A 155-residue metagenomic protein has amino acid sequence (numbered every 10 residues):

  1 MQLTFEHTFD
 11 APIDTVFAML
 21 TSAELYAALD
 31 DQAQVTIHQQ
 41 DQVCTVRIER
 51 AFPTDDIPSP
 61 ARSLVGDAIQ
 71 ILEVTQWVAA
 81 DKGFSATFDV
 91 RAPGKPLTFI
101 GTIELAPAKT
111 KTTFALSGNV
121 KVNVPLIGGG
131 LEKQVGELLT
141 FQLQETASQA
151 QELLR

Functional and structural regions predicted by a protein language model:
M1-T54: Hydrophobic ligand-binding cavity/cleft-lining segments
Q2, R62, L153-L154: Extended beta-strand/beta-hairpin segments
Q2-T4, I69-E73, L97-T102: Short, surface-exposed coil-to-beta transition loops
F5, I37-Q42, G83-A86, R91-P96 (+4 more regions): Anionic, Ser/Thr-rich low-complexity intrinsically disordered regions
Y26-D31, D81, K95-L97: Short secondary-structure junctions
Q39-F88: Glycine-rich portal/gate segments that line the openings of hydrophobic small-molecule binding cavities
R47-E49, Q76, S85-G136: Beta-strand/loop substructures that line and gate deep hydrophobic ligand-binding cavities in soluble
I71-A79, G128-R155: A conserved amphipathic terminal alpha-helix motif
